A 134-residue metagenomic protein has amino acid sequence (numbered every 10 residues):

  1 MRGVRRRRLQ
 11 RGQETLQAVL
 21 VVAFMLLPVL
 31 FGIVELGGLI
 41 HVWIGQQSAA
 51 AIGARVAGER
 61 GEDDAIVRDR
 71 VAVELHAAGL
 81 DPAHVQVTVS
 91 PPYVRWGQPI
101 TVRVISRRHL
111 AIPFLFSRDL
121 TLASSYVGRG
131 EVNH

Functional and structural regions predicted by a protein language model:
R2-V71: Alpha-helical assembly-interface signal, strongest on the long, hydrophobic N-terminal helix that forms
R55-H134: Short, conserved structural patches
